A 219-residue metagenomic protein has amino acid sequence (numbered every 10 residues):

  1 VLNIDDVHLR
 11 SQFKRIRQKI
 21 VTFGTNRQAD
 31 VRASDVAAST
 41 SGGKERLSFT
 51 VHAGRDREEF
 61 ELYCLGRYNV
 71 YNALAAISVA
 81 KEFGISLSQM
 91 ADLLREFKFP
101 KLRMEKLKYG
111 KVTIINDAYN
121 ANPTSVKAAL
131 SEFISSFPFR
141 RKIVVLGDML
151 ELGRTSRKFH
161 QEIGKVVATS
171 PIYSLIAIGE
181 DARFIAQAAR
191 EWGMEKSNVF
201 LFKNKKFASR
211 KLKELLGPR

Functional and structural regions predicted by a protein language model:
V1-T113, F139-R140, K165-A168, I172-Y173 (+1 more regions): Acidic, Mg2+-coordinating active-site environments of NTP-dependent enzymes
I4, T25, G147-D148, I178-E180 (+1 more regions): Cofactor-binding loop segments of dinucleotide-utilizing enzymes, especially the Rossmann-like FAD- and NAD(P)+-binding
P100, A118, N122-M194: Active-site beta-alpha connecting loops in nucleotide-dependent enzymes
S197-A208: Short acidic-hydrophobic, aromatic-tinged amphipathic segments that line or gate anion-handling sites
K203, G217-R219: Peripheral docking tails and interdomain loops at the edges of cofactor- or intermediate-handling domains
S209-G217: Short amphipathic alpha-helix with an adjacent loop that forms part of the alpha/beta core around
